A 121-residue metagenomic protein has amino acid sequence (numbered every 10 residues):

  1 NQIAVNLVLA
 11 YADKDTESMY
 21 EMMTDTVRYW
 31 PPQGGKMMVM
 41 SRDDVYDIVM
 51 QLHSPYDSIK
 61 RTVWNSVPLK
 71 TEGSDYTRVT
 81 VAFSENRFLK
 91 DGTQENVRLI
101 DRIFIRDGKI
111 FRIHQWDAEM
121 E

Functional and structural regions predicted by a protein language model:
N1-Q2: Sec-dependent signal peptide cleavage junction
V5-A12, E21-K36: Short, solvent-exposed secondary-structure junction/capping segments
L7, S18-Y20, V27, V45 (+2 more regions): Hydrophobic pocket/interface hotspot
A12-D13, K90: Alpha-helix C-terminal capping/termination sites
M23, Q33, F83-E85, D101 (+1 more regions): A mature extracytoplasmic/lumenal domain signature
T26-Y56: Short solvent-exposed beta->alpha transition segments
Y46-D91: Surface-exposed, charged secondary-structure patches
N96-E121: Short beta-strand edge/turn micro-motifs at domain boundaries
